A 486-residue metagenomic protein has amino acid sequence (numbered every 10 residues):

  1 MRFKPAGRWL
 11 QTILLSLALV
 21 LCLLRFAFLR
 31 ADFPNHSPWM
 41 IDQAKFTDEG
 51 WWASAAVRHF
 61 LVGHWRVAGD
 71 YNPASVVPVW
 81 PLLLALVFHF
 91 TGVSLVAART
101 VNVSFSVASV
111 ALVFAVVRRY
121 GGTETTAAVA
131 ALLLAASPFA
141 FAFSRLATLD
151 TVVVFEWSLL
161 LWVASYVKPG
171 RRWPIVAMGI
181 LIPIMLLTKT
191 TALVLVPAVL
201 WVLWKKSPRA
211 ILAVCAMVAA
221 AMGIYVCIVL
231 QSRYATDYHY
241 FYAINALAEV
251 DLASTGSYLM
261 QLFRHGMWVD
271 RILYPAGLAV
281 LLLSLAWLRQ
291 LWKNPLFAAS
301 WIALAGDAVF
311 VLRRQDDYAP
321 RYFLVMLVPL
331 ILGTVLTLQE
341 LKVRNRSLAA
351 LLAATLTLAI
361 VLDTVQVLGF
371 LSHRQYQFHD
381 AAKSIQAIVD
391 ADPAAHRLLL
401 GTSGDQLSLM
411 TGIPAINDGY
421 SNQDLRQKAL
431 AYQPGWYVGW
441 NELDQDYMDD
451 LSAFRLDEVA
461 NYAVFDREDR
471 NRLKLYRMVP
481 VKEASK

Functional and structural regions predicted by a protein language model:
K4-W9, R118-R119, R171-R172, K205-C215 (+3 more regions): Membrane-interface helix-loop-helix junctions at transmembrane boundaries of multi-pass membrane enzymes, predominantly
L10-K45, V218-R233, A308-V309, I360-D363: Transmembrane signal-anchor helices characteristic of membrane glycosylation enzymes that use polyprenol
C22-F28, R314, T337-Q339, A349-Y376: Transmembrane alpha-helical segments
S37-G50, F60-P81, H89, V96: Membrane-proximal lumenal/periplasmic loop motifs of glycosylation machinery
W52-V57, V196-P197, L203-W292: Transmembrane-lumen/periplasm boundary regions of multi-pass, lipid-linked membrane glycan transferases
T100-G121, L159, L283: Transmembrane-helix motifs of polytopic, lipid-linked glycan transferases
N102, F139-V152, A319: Short acidic/glycine- and proline-prone juxtamembrane loop motifs at membrane-interface regions of multi-pass membrane
T355-S408, P414-A415, G419: Membrane-embedded, lumen/periplasm-facing catalytic core of multi-pass transferases that use lipid-linked donors
